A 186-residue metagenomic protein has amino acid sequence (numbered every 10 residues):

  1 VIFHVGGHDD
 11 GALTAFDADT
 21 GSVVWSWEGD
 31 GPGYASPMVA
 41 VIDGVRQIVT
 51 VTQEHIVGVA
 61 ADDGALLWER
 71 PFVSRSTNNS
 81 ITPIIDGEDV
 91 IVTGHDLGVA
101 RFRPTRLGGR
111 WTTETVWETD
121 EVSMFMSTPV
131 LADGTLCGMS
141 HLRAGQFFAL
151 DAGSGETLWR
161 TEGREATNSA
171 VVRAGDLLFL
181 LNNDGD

Functional and structural regions predicted by a protein language model:
V1-D186: Noncatalytic, solvent-exposed loop/strand surfaces of beta-propeller-type extracellular/periplasmic domains
